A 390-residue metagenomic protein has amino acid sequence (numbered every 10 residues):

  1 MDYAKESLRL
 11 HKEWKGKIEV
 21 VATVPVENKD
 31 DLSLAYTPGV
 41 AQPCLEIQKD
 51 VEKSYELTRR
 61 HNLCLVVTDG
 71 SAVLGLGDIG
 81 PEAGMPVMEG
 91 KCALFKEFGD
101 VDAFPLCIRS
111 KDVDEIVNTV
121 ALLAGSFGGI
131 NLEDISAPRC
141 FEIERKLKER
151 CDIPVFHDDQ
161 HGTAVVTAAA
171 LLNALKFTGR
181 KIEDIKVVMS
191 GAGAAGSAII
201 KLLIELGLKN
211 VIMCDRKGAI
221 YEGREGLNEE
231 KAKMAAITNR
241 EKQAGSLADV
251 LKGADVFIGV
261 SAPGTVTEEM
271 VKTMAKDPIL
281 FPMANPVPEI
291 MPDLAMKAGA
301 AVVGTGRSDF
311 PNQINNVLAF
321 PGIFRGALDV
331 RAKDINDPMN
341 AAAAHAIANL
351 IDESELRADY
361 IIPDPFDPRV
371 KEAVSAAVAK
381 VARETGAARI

Functional and structural regions predicted by a protein language model:
M1-V155, S375, V381, T385-R389: N-terminal ligand-binding/catalytic initiation module
K12, Y55-R60, L65, K96-E97 (+9 more regions): Solvent-exposed alpha-helices and their adjacent loops that cap or buttress functional pockets in soluble metabolic
L74, I79-G99, H157, H161 (+1 more regions): Glycine-rich phosphate/diphosphate-binding loop of Rossmann-like nucleotide-binding domains
P105, N131-D134, V155-D158, M189 (+5 more regions): General beta-strand structural signal in soluble alpha/beta enzymes
R150-A164, L280-N285: Short, acidic/small-residue loops that bind anionic groups at enzyme active sites
D158-D159, R180, P282-I390: Adenosine-phosphate binding glycine-rich loop
A232-A301, R307-D309: Rossmann-like adenosine-cofactor binding region
